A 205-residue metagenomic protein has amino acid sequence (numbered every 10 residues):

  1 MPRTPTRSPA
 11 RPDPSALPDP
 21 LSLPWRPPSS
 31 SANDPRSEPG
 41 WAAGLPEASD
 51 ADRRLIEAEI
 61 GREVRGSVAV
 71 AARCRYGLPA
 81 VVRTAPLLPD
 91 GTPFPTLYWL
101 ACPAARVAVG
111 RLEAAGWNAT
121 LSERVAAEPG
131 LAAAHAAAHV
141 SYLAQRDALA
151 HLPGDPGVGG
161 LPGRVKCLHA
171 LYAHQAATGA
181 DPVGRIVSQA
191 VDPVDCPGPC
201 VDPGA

Functional and structural regions predicted by a protein language model:
P2-P12, L17-A205: Preference for intrinsically disordered or flexible, low-complexity segments and adjacent hinge/connector residues
